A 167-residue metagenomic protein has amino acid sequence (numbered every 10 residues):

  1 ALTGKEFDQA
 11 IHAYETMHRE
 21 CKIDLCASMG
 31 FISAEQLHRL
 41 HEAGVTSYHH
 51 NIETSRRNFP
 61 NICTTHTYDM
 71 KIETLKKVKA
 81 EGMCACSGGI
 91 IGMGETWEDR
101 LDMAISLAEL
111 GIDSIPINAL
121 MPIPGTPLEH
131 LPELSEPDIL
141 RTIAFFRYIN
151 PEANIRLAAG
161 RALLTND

Functional and structural regions predicted by a protein language model:
A1-V78, M83-G88, D113-N118: Core AdoMet radical
L2-K5, T65, I91-T96, I123 (+2 more regions): Short, small-residue-enriched loops and turns at beta-alpha junctions that line or gate enzyme active sites
D8-Q9, F31-I32, D69, E98 (+2 more regions): Residue-level recognition of alpha-helix initiation/capping sites
D24-S28, N154-A159: Short catalytic-loop micro-motif centered on adjacent basic/acidic residues
A27-I32, L128-L134: Short, exposed beta-strand "edge-strand" segments with a Pro/Gly-rich flavor and a Y/T-containing core
I32-E42, G92-A108, A162-D167: Catalytic cores of alpha/beta
T54, M121, R161: Flexible, active-site-proximal loop/turn residues at the rims of small-molecule/cofactor binding pockets and catalytic
D69-P127, D138-A158: Conserved C-terminal portion of the radical SAM core fold that forms the substrate/S-adenosylmethionine-binding
